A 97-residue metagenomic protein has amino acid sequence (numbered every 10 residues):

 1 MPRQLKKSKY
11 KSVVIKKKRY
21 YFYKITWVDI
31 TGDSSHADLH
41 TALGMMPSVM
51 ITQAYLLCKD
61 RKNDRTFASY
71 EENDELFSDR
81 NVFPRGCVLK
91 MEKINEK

Functional and structural regions predicted by a protein language model:
P2-K97: Conserved RNA-binding domains used in RNP assembly and mRNA/RNA metabolism
